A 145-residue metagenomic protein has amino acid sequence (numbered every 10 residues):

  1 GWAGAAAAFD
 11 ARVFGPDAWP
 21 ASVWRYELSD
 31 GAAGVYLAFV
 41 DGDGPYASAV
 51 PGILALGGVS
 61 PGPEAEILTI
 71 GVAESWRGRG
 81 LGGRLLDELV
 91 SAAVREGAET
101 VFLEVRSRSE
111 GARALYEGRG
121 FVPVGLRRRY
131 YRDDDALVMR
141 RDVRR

Functional and structural regions predicted by a protein language model:
G1, A5, G62, E110-G111 (+1 more regions): Short alpha-helical
A3-S75, G83-E96, D142-R145: Acetyl-CoA-dependent GNAT
L28, V94, G111, D133-D134: Short secondary-structure boundary/hinge segments and terminal tails
V35-Y36, E99, R106-E110, R119 (+1 more regions): C-terminal "cap" of GNAT-fold acetyltransferases
S60, E104, V124-R127: Solvent-exposed beta-strand sheet faces enriched in polar/charged residues
A65, R79, L137: Glycine-centered loop/turn positions within well-structured domains that cap or flank conserved ligand/cofactor-binding
T69, A73-D87, V94-E96, T100 (+3 more regions): Conserved glycine-rich acetyl-CoA-binding loop
